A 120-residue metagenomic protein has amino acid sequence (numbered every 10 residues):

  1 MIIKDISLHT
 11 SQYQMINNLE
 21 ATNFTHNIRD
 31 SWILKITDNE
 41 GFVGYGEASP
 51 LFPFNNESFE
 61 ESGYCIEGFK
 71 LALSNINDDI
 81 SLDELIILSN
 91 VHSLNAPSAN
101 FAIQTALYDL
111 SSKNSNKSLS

Functional and structural regions predicted by a protein language model:
M1-S120: N-terminal capping/lid subdomain adjacent to the active-site entrance of alpha/beta enzymes
